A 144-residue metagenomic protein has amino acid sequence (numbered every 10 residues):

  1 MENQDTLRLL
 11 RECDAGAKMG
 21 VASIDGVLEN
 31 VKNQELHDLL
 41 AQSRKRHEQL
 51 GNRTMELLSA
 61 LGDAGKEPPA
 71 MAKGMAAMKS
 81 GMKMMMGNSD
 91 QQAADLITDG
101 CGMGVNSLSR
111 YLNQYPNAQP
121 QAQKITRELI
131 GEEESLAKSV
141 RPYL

Functional and structural regions predicted by a protein language model:
M1-L144: Amphipathic alpha-helical hairpins
